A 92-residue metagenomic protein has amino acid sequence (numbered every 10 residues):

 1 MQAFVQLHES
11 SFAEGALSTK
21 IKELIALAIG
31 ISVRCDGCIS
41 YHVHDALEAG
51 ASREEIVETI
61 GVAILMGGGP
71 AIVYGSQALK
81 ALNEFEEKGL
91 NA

Functional and structural regions predicted by a protein language model:
M1-E23, V73-A92: Acidic, glycine/proline-rich low-complexity segments that act as flexible tails and inter-domain linkers
E9, A26, V43-L47, I60-G61: Amphipathic alpha-helical segments within well-ordered protein domains
A16-V33, E54-I60: Immediate flanking context of iron-sulfur cluster ligation sites
C35-C38: Short cysteine clusters
Y41-R53, L82: Iron-sulfur (Fe-S) cluster-binding segments and ferredoxin-like electron-carrier domains, especially [2Fe-2S]
R53-V57, G89-A92: Polybasic, low-complexity binding patches
G61-Q77: Short Fe-S-cluster ligation motifs
